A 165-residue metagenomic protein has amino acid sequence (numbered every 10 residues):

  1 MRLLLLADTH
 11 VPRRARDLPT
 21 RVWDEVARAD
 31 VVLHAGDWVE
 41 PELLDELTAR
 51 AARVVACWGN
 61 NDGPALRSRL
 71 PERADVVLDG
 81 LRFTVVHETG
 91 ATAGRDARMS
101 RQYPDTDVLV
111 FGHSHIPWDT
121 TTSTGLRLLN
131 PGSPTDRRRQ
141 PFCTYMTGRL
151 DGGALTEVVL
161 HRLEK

Functional and structural regions predicted by a protein language model:
M1-A49, D62-P71, P141-C143, L150: N-terminal active-site segment of His-dependent metallophosphoesterases
L5-A7, V31-D37, V55-N60, V85-H87 (+2 more regions): Active-site neighborhood of phospho(di)ester-bond hydrolases with catalytic His/Asp-centered motifs
L6, L78-D79, R101-D105, L129-K165: Binuclear metal-dependent phosphoesterase catalytic core
H10-R14, W38-L43, N61-R67, G90-D96 (+2 more regions): Active-site environment of divalent metal-dependent phosphoester hydrolases
R13-W23, V85-Y103: Pre-active-site segment of Zn-dependent metallo-hydrolases
R50-A51, T124: Short, structured coil segments at secondary-structure junctions
A51-G94: Helix-adjacent hinge/juxtasegments
R73-A74, P117, M146: Residue-level detector of beta-strand structural context in well-folded domains
